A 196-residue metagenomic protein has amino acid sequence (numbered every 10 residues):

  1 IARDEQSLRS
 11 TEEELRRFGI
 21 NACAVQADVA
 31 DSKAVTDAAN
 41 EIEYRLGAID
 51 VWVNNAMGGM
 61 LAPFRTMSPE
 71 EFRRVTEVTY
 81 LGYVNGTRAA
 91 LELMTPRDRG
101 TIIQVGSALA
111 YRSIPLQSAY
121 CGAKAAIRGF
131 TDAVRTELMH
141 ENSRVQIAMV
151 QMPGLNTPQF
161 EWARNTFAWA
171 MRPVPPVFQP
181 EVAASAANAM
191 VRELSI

Functional and structural regions predicted by a protein language model:
E5-Q6, A27-D37, P69: The beta1-alpha1 cofactor-binding region of Rossmann-like NAD(H)/NADP(H)-dependent oxidoreductases
R16-S32: Rossmann-fold cofactor-recognition segment
N55-M60: Conserved NAD(P)H cofactor-binding loop of Rossmann-fold oxidoreductase domains
P63-F64, E71-R73: Substrate-binding pocket helix/loop in short-chain dehydrogenase/reductase
T87, A123: Active-site helix of classical SDR
S107: Residue(s) in the substrate-gating loop at a strand-loop-helix junction that position the organic substrate next
H140-I196: SDR active-site lid
